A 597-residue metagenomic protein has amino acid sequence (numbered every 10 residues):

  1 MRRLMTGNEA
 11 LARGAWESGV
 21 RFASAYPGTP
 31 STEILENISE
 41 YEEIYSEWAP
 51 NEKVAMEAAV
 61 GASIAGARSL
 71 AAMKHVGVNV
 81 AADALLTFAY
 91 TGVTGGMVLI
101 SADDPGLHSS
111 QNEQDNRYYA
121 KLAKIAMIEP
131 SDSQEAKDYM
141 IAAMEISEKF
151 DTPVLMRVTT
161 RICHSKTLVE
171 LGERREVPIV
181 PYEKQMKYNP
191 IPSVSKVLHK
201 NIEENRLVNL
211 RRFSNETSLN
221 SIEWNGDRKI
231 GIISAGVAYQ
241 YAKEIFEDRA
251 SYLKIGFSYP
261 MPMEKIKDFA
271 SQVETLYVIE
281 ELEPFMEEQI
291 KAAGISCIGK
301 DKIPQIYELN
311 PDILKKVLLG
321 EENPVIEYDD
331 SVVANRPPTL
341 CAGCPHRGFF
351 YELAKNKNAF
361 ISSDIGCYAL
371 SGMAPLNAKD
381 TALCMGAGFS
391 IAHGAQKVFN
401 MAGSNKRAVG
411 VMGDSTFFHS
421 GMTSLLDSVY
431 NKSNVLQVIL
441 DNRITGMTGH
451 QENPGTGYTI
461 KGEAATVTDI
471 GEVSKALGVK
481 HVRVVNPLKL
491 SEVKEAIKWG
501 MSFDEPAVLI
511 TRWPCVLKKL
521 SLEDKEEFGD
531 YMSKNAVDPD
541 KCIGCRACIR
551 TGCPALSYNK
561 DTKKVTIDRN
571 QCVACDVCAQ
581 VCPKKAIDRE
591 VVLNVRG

Functional and structural regions predicted by a protein language model:
M1-N8, S18, P130-L340, P345-G348 (+5 more regions): Flexible, low-complexity linker and terminal segments
M1-S133, R161, N225, E287 (+2 more regions): Thiamine diphosphate
I34-N37, V60, A81-L85, L107-Q114 (+17 more regions): Short acidic, glycine/serine/threonine-rich loops at helix termini
N37-E43, K243-L253, E472-G478: Short helix-loop-beta junction
E43-P50, T91-A102, V180-Y188, Y430-R443 (+1 more regions): A glycine-rich helix N-cap at a beta->alpha junction
D104-P153, T159, M186, P190 (+5 more regions): Conserved thiamine diphosphate
S109, G372-I510, V516-E523: Thiamine diphosphate
